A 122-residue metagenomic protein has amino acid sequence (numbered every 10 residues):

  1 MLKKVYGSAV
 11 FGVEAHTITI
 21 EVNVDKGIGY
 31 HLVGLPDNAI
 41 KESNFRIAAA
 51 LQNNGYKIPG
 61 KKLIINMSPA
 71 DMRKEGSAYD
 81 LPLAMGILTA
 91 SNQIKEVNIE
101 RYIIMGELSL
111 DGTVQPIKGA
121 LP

Functional and structural regions predicted by a protein language model:
M1-P122: Peripheral, non-AAA+ core regions of ATP-driven protein-machinery
